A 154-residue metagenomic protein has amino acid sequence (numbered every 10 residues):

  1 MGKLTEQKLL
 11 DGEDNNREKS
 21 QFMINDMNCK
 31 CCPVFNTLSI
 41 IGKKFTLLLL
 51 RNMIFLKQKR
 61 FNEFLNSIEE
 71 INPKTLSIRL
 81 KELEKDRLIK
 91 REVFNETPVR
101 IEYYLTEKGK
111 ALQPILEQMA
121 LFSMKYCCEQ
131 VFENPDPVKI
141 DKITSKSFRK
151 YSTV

Functional and structural regions predicted by a protein language model:
M1-C29, K85, K90, E107 (+1 more regions): C-terminal regulatory/oligomerization modules of transcriptional regulators
C31-T75: N-terminal helix-turn-helix DNA-binding core of bacterial DNA-binding proteins
N36, N66, I78, P114-E117 (+1 more regions): Generic recognition of well-ordered alpha-helical segments within structured catalytic/regulatory domains
I41-K44, T106-K110: Alpha-helical hinge/cap motifs
L76, L80-L83: Basic amphipathic alpha-helical segments that dock to polyanions
E84-Y104: Beta-hairpin "wing" of winged helix-turn-helix
